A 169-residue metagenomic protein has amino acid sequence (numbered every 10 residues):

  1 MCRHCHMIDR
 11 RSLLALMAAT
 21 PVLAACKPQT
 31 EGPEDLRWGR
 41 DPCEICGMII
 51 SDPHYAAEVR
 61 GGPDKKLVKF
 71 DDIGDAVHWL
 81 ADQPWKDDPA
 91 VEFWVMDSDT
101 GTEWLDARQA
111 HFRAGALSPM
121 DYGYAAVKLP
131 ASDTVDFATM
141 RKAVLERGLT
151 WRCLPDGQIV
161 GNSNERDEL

Functional and structural regions predicted by a protein language model:
M1-V22: N-terminal secretory signal peptides
R40: Residues immediately within or flanking Cys/His clusters that coordinate Zn2+ in small zinc-binding modules
C43: Short cysteine-rich clusters marking metal-coordination/redox-active sites
G47: Cys/His-coordinated zinc-binding microdomains
D52-P53: Short, non-ligating residues that shape and space the ligands of small metal-coordination modules and catalytic
V68-R113: Mature extracytoplasmic domains of secretory-pathway proteins
D97-L169: Beta-strand-rich cores of mature extracytoplasmic or soluble domains
